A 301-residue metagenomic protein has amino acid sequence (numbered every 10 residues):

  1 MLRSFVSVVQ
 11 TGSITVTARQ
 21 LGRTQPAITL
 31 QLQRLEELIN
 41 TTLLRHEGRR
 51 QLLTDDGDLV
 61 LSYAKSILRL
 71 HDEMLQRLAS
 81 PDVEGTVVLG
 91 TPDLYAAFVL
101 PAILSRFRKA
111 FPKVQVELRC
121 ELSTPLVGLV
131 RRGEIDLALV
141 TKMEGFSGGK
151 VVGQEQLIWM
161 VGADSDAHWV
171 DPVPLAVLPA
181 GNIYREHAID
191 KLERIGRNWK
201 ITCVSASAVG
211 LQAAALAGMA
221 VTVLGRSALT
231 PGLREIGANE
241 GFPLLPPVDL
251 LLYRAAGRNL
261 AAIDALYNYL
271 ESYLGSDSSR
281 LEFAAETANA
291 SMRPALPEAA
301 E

Functional and structural regions predicted by a protein language model:
V6-G22: Short helix-boundary/capping micro-motifs
E36-L53: A short LG(V/I)-centered, amphipathic sequence patch enriched for acidic residue(s) preceding the LG motif
L38-I39, V60-P81: Alpha-helical linker/hinge and terminal dimerization helices associated with HTH transcriptional regulators
E84-G145: Central regulatory/effector-binding core of bacterial HTH transcription factors
S147-A180: Flexible hinge/capping segments at coil-to-helix
S147-K150, L216-R258: Beta-alpha-beta core module
P174-I195, L260: Secondary-structure junction motif
G241-E286: A late-sequence structural motif
